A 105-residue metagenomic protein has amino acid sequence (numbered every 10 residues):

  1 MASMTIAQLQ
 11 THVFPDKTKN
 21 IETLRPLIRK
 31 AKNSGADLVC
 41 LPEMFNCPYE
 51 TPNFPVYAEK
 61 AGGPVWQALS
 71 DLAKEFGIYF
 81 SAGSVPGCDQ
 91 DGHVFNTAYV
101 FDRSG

Functional and structural regions predicted by a protein language model:
M1-S3, E75: Basic/polar N-terminal segments that are highly enriched at the extreme N-terminus, encompassing both cleavable
S3-P15, T97: Active-site-proximal beta-strand elements of phosphoester/diester hydrolases
Q10-L27: N-terminal phosphate-binding loop and adjacent alpha-helix
K17, L27-R103: Cys-nucleophile CN-hydrolase/nitrilase-fold catalytic domain and related Cys-dependent amidase chemistry that acts on
